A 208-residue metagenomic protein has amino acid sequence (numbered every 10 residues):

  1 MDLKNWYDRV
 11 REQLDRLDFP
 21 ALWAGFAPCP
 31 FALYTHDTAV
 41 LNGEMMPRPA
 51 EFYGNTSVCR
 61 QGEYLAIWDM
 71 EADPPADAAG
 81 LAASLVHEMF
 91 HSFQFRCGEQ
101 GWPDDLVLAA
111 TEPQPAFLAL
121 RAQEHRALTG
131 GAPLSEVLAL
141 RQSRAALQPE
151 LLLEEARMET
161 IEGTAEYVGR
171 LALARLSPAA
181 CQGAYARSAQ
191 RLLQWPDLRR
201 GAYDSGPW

Functional and structural regions predicted by a protein language model:
M1-A79: A metal-dependent hydrolase signature that marks the N-terminal structural subdomain at the beginning of catalytic folds
A72-P75, A79, E150-A156, R199: Second-shell loop/turn segments in exported
L81-A82, P103: Helix-loop-helix "hinge/cap" segment bordering the ligand-binding cleft or interdomain interface
A82, V86, I161, S205-W208: Short runs of predominantly hydrophobic/aromatic residues within well-ordered alpha helices that form helix-helix
A83-R96: Active-site recognition of the HExxH zinc-binding catalytic motif
R96-L151, E155-C181, Y185, L192-L193: Post-HExxH zinc-binding segment in Zn-dependent metallohydrolases
L193-W208: Extended amphipathic alpha-helical segments with heptad-repeat/coiled-coil character used for oligomerization, fusion
